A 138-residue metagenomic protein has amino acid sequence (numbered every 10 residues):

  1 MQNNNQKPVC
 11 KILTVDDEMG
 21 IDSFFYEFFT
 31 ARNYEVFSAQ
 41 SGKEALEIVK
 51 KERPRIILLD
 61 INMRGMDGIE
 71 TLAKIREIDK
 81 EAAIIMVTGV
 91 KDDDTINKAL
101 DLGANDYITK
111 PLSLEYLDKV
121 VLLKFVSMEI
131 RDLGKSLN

Functional and structural regions predicted by a protein language model:
Q2-N5, K119, V126-N138: CheY-like receiver
S23-A31: Charged docking surfaces used in two-component/phosphorelay signaling
S41-E44, D67-E70: Acidic catalytic/metal-coordinating carboxylates
E52-L58: Active-site beta3 strand of CheY-like receiver
M63: Receiver (REC) domain active-site loop signature in two-component systems and cognate sites in sensor histidine kinases
E70, K91-D106, Y116-K119: Alpha4 helix (beta4-alpha4-beta5 surface) of REC/receiver domains from two-component response regulators
D94, L112-F125, E129: C-terminal output helix
